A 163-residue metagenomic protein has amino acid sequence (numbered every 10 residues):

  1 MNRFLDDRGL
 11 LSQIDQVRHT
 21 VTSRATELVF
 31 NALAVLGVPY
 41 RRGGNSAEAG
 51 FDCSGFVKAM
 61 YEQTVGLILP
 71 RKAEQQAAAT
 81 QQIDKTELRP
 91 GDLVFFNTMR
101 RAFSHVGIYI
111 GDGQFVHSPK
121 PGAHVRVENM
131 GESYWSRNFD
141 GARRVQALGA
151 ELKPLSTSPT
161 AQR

Functional and structural regions predicted by a protein language model:
M1-D7, A34-V35, F51-S54, A78-A79 (+2 more regions): Charged, low-complexity, helix/coiled-coil-prone segments
M1-P39, V145-R163: Intrinsically disordered, low-complexity, Pro/Ser/Thr/Asn/Gly/Ala-rich spacer/linker segments adjacent to signal
M1-R3, F103, I110-R163: Aromatic- and glycine-rich peptidoglycan recognition patches
H19, V38-P90: Catalytic cysteine-centered active-site loop
V21-R24, A49, M99, A123 (+1 more regions): Residue-level signature of the cytosolic catalytic core of signaling kinases
T26, F30-A34, G55-A59, Q63 (+2 more regions): Solvent-exposed, polar/charged alpha-helical surfaces in well-ordered, non-transmembrane soluble domains, broadly
Y40, F51, F56, Y61 (+5 more regions): Aromatic side chains
L67-N129: ...with weaker cross-activation on analogous glycine-rich loops/strands in unrelated enzymes
